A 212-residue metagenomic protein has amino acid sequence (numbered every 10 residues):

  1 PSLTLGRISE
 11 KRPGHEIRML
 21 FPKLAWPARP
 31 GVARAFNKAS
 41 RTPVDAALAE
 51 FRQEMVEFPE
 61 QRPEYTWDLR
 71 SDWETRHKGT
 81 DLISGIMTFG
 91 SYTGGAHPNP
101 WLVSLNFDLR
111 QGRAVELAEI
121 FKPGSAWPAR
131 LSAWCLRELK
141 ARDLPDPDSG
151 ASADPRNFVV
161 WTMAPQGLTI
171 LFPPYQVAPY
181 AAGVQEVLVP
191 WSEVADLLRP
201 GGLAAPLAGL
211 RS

Functional and structural regions predicted by a protein language model:
P1-S212: Compositionally biased intrinsically disordered regions enriched in Thr/Gly
